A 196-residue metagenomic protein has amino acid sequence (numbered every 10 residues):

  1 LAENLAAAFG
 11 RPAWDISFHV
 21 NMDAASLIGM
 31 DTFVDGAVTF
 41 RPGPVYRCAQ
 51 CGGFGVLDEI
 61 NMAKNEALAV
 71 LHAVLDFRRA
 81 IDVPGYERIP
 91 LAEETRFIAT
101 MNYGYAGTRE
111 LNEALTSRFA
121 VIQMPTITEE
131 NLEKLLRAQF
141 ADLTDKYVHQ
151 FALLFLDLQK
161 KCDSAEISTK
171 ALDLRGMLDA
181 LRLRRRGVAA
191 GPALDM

Functional and structural regions predicted by a protein language model:
L1-L156, D163: AAA+ P-loop NTPase catalytic core and its hallmark functional loops
E133-M196: Conserved AAA+ ATPase small/helical "lid" subdomain
